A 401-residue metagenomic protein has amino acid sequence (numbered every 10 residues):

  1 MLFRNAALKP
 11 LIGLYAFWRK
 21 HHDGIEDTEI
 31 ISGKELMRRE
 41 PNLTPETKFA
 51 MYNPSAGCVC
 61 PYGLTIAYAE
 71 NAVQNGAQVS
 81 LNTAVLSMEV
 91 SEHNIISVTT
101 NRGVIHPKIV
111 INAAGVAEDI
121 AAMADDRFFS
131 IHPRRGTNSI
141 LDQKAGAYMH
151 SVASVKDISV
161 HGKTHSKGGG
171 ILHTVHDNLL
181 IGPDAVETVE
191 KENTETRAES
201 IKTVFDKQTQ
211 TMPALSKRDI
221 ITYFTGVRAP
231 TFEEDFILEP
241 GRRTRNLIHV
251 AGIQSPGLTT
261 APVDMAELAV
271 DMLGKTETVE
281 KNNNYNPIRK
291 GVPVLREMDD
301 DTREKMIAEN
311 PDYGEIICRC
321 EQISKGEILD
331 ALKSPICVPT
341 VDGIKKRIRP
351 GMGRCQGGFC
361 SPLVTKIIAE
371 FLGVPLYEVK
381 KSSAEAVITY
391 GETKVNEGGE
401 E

Functional and structural regions predicted by a protein language model:
M1-R39, G168-G169: Dinucleotide-binding Rossmann-like beta1-alpha1 core, especially the glycine-rich loop that anchors the ADP
F3-I12, M51-E70, S80, N193-E199 (+2 more regions): Short beta-strand to alpha-helix junction loop
M51-I109: Helical element adjacent to the flavin cofactor pocket in flavoenzyme catalytic cores
M88-G182, V186-E195, D206: Flavin-dependent oxidoreductases
S166, V175-H176, E187, K191-I316 (+3 more regions): C-terminal catalytic lobe of FAD-dependent flavoproteins
E192, S324-S334, F359-L376: Iron-sulfur (Fe-S) cluster-binding segments and ferredoxin-like electron-carrier domains, especially [2Fe-2S]
G314-I328, K346-T365: Local cysteine-cluster metal-coordination motifs and their immediate loop/turn environment, predominantly Fe-S cluster
K345-S361, E378-E400: Short Fe-S-cluster ligation motifs
